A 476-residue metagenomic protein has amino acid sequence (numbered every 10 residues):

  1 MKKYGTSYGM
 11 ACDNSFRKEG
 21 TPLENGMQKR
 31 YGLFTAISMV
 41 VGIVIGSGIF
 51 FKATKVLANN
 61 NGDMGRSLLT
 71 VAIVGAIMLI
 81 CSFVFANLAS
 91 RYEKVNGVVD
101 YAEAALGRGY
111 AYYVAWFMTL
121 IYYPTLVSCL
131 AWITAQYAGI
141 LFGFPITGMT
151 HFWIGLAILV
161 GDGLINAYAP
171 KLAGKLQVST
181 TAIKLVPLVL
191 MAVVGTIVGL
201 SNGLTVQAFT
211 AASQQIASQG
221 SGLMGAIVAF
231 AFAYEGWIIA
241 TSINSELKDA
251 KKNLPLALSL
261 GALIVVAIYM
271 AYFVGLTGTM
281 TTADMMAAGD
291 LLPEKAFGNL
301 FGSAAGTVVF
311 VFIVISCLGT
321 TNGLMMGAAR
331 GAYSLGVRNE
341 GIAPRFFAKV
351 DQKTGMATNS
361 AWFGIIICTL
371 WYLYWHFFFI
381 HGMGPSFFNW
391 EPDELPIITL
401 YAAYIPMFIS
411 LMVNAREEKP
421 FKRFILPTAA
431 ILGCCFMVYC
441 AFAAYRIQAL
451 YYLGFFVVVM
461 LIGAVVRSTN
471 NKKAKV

Functional and structural regions predicted by a protein language model:
K2-R66, M78-L79, F83, K94-V95 (+3 more regions): Membrane-interface "cap" regions at the ends of multi-pass membrane proteins
K3, N25-K29, L68, P145-H151 (+2 more regions): Helix-loop-helix junctions that connect adjacent transmembrane segments in multi-pass membrane transporters
C12, T150-L204, L258-L263, T399-A402 (+2 more regions): Membrane-interface loop-to-helix entry segments
Q28-F34, A53-T150, I154, G261-I264 (+2 more regions): Extracellular loop-to-transmembrane helix junctions
I49-V56, I165-K171, A304-A305, I367-W390 (+2 more regions): Transmembrane helix-loop junctions in multi-pass membrane proteins
D100-E103, G107, I140-F144, S259-N322 (+2 more regions): TM-loop-TM module centered on a large, flexible mid-protein loop between adjacent transmembrane helices in multi-pass
M118-A131, I239-E246, G306-P344, W390-E394 (+2 more regions): Membrane-helix boundary/coupling elements in multi-pass transport proteins
G199, P396-N414, P420-V476: A generic transmembrane alpha-helix motif of multi-pass inner-membrane proteins
